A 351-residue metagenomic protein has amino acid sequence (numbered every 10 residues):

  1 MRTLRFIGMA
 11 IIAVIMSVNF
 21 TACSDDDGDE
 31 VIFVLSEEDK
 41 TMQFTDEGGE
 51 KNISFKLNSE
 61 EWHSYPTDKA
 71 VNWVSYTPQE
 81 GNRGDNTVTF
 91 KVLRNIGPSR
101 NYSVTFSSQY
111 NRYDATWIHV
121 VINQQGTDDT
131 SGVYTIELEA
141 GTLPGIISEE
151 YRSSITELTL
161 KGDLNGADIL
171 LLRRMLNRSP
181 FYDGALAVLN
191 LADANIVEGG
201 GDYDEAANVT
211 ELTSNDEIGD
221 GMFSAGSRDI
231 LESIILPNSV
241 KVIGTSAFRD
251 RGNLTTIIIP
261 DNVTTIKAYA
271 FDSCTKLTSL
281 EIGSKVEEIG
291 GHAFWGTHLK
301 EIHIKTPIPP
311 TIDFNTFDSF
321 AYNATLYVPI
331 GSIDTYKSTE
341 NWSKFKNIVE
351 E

Functional and structural regions predicted by a protein language model:
M1-M9: Bacterial N-terminal signal peptides that target proteins for export
R2-T3, V14-M42, R112-Y134: Bacterial Sec-dependent N-terminal signal peptides
D25, S36-P66: Solvent-exposed, low-complexity, repeat-rich "mucin-like" stalks and linkers
V31-F33, L57-T89: Surface-exposed binding patches on compact interaction domains or structured appendages
N82-G84, V92-R100: Surface-exposed, short loops/turns at beta-strand junctions within beta-sandwich domains
V88, P98-N111: A short beta-strand micro-motif common to beta-rich folds, especially ectodomain repeats
G132-L138, T156-L164, G184-S214, R228-V242 (+5 more regions): Structural signature of tandem-repeat unit edges
G221-M222, G244-R249, K267-D272, G290-W295 (+1 more regions): Consensus positions within tandem repeat domains that build extended binding/scaffold surfaces
